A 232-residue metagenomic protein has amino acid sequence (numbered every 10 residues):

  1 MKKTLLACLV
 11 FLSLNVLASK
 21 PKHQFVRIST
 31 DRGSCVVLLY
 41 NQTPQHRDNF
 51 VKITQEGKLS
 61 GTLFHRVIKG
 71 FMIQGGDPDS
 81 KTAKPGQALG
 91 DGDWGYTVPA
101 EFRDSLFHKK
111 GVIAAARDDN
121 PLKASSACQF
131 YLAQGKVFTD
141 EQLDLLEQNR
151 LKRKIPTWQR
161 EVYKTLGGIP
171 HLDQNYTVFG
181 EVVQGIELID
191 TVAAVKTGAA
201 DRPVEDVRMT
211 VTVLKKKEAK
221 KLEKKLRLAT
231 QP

Functional and structural regions predicted by a protein language model:
T4-L12: Sec-dependent N-terminal signal peptides
V16-P232: Cyclophilin-like peptidyl-prolyl cis-trans isomerases
